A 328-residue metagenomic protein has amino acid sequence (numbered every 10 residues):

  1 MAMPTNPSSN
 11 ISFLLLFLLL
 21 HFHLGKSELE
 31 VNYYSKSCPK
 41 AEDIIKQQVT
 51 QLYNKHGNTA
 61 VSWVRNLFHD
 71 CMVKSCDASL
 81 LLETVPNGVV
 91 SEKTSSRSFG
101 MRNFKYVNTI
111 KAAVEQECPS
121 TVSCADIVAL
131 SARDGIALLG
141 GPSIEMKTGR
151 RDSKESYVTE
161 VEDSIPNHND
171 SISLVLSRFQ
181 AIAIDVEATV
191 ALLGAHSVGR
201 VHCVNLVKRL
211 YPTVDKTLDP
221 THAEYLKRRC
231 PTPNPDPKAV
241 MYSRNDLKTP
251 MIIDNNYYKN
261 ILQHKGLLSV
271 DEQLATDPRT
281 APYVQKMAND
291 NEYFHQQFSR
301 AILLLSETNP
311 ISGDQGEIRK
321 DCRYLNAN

Functional and structural regions predicted by a protein language model:
A2-N328: Catalytic cores of secreted/periplasmic or lumenal enzymes
